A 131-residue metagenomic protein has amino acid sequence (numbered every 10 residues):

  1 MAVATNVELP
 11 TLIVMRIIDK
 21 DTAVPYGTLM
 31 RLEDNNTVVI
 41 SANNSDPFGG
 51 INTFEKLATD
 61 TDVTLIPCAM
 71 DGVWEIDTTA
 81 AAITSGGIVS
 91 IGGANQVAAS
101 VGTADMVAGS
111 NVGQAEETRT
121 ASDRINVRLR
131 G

Functional and structural regions predicted by a protein language model:
M1-G131: Surface-exposed, low-hydrophobicity beta-strand/loop segments enriched in small/polar/acidic residues
